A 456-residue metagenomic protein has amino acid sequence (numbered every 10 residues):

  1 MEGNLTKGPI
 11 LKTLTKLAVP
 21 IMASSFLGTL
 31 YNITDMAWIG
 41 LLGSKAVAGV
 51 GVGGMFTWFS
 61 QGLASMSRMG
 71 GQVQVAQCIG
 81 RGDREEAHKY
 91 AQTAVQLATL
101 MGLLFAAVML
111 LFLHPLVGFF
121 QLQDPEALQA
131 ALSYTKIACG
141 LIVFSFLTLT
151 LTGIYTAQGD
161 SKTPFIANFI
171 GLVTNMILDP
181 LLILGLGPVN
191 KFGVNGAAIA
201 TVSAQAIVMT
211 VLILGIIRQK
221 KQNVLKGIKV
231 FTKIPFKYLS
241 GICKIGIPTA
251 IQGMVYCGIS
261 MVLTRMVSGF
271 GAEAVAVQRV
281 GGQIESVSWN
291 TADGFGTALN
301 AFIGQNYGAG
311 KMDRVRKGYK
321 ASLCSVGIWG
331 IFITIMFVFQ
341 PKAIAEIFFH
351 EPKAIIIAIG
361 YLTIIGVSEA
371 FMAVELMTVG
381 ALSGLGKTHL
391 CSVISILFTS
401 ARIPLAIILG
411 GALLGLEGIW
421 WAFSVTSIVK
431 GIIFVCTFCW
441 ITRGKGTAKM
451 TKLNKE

Functional and structural regions predicted by a protein language model:
M1-A18, V75-L141, V189-I247, I303-S368 (+1 more regions): Short alpha-helical transmembrane segments in multi-pass integral membrane proteins
K7, L11-L30, T34, F56-L63 (+8 more regions): Residue-level signal for short hydrophobic patches within transmembrane helices of multi-pass membrane transporters
K16-D35, I137, G171, A204-V208 (+4 more regions): Transmembrane helical elements of multi-pass membrane transporters/channels
M22, F26, L30, T34 (+18 more regions): Generic alpha-helical transmembrane segments of integral inner-membrane proteins, especially permease/transport modules
F26, L30-A48, V117-P125, I183-F192 (+4 more regions): Helix-terminus/linker motif at the lipid-water interface of multi-pass membrane proteins
S44-M55, A131, T135, A198 (+3 more regions): Small-residue hotspots at the loop-to-helix junctions and early N-terminal turns of transmembrane alpha-helices
V47-A107, S145-P164, T264, V277-I335 (+2 more regions): Small-residue-rich hydrophobic transmembrane alpha-helices
S65-R68, A138-T156, P164-L172, A197-I213 (+4 more regions): Short runs within selected transmembrane alpha-helices of multi-pass transporters and secretion channels
